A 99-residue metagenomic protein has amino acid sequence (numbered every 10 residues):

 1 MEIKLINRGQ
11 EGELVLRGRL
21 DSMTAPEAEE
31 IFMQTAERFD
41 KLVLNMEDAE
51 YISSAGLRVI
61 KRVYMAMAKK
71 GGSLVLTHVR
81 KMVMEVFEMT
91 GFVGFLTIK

Functional and structural regions predicted by a protein language model:
M1-V15: Short beta-strand/loop segment at the start of cytosolic alpha/beta domains
V15-S22: Short, solvent-exposed beta-strand/turn patches at coil↔beta or beta↔helix junctions that act as interaction loops
S22-F95: Amphipathic alpha-helical interaction surfaces in cytosolic regulatory modules
T97-K99: Short acidic-hydrophobic, aromatic-tinged amphipathic segments that line or gate anion-handling sites
